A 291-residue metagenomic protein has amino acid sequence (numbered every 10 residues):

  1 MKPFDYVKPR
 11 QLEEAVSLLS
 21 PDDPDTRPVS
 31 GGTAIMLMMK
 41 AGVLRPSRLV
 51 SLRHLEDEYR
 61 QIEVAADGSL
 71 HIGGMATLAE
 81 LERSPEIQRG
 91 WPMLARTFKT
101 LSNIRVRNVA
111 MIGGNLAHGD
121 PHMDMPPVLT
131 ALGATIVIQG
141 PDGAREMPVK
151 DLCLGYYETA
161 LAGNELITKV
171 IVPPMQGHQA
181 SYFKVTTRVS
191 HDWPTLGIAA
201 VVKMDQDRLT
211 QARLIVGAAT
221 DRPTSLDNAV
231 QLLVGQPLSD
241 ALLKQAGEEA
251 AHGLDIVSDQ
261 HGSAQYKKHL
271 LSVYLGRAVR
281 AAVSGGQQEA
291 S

Functional and structural regions predicted by a protein language model:
M1-S291: C-terminal structural segment of proteins
